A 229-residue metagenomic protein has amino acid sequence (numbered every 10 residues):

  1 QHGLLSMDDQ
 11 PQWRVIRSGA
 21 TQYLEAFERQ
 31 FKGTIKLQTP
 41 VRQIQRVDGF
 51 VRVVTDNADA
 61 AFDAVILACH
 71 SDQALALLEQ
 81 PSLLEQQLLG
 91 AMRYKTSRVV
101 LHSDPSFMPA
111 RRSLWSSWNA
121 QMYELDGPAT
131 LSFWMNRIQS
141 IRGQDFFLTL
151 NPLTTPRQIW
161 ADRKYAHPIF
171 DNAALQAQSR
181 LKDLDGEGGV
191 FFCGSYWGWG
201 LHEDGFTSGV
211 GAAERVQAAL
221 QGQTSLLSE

Functional and structural regions predicted by a protein language model:
Q1-Q45: Active-site/ligand-binding neighborhood in enzyme catalytic cores
S18-E25, D72, T207-V210: A structural signal for well-ordered alpha-helical segments within the folded catalytic domains of diverse enzymes
F27, V51, D56-A58, L181-G186: A short acidic-Thr-Gly-centered motif at the start of a beta-strand
Q30, Q80, R215, A219: Active-site catalytic microenvironments for nucleophilic, acid-base chemistry
F31-K32, F62-D63, E187: Short, well-ordered alpha-helix to beta-strand connector turns
I35-L37, L67, F192: A structural signal for the hydrophobic beta-strands that form the central parallel beta-sheet of Rossmann-like
T39-P168: Mid-domain catalytic core of redox enzymes that form a hydrophobic substrate pocket/lid adjacent to a catalytic redox
G127-E229: Conserved flavin/dinucleotide-binding core of flavoenzymes
